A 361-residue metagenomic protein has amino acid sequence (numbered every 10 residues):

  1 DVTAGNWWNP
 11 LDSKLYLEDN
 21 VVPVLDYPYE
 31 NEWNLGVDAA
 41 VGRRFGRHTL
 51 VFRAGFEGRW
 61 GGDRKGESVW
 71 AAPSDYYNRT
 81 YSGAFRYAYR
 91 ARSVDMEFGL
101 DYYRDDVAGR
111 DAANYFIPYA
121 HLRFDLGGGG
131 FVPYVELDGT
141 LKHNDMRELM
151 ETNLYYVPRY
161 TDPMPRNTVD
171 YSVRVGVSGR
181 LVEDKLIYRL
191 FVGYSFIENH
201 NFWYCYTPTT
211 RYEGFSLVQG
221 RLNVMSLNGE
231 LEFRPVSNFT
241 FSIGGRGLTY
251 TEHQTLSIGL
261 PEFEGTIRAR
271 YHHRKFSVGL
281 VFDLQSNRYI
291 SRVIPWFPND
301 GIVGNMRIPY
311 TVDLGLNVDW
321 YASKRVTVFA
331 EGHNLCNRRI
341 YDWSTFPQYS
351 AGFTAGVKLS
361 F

Functional and structural regions predicted by a protein language model:
D1-N34, D63, V69, P73: Flexible loop and strand-edge segments within Gram-negative outer membrane beta-barrel domains
V2, N34, A54, T80-S82 (+3 more regions): Extended beta-sheet lipid-handling architectures
A4-W8, D19, V41-R47, G58 (+3 more regions): Beta-strand elements of well-folded, non-transmembrane domains
L11-S13, W33-A39, H48-L50, A54 (+3 more regions): One face of beta-strands
E30, A39, D75-Y77: Outer-membrane beta-barrel initiation region
A39-R43, F85-Y87, V177-R180, L231: Hydrophobic, Leu/Ile/Phe/Ala-enriched alpha-helical segments that form helix-helix packing faces
T49-G66, W70-V107, R234-G244: Surface-exposed extracellular loop regions of Gram-negative outer-membrane beta-barrel proteins
D95, G99-F361: Exposed, low-structure sequence patches enriched in small/polar residues
